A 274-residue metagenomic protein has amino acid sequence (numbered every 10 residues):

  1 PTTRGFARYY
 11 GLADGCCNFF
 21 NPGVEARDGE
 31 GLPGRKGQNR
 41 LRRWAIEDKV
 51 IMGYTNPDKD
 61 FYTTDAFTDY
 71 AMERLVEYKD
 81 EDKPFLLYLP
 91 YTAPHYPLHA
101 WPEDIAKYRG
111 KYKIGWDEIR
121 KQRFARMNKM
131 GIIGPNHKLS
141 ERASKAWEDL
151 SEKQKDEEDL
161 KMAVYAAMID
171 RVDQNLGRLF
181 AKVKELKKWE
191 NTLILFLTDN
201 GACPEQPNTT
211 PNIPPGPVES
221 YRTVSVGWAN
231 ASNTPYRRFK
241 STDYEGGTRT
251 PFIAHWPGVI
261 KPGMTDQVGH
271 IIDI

Functional and structural regions predicted by a protein language model:
P1, R8-G11, F85-P90, L193-L197 (+3 more regions): Structural recognition of the beta-strand scaffold that forms the well-ordered cores of secreted hydrolase catalytic
P1-G5, K79-K83, K187-E190, W228 (+1 more regions): Extracellular/periplasmic catalytic domains that process cell-envelope and extracellular macromolecules
P1-I105, R109, I114, A143-A166: Formylglycine-dependent
A7, D173, N191, D199 (+1 more regions): Acidic active-site catalytic centers that drive phospho-/nucleotidyl reactions and related ester hydrolyses
Y9-L12, C16, M130-I133, N200-P204 (+1 more regions): Phosphate/oxyanion-binding loops and surfaces in catalytic or ligand/nucleic-acid-binding neighborhoods
C17-N21, I46-G53, G177-A181, P211 (+1 more regions): Substrate-binding rim/cap in mid-to-C-terminal beta-strand-loop elements of soluble/periplasmic
Y62-K79, G110-G134, Q154-T192, A202-P204 (+2 more regions): A long, amphipathic alpha-helix that forms part of the scaffold/cap immediately adjacent to metal-dependent active
H137-R142: Short coil/turn segments at secondary-structure boundaries
